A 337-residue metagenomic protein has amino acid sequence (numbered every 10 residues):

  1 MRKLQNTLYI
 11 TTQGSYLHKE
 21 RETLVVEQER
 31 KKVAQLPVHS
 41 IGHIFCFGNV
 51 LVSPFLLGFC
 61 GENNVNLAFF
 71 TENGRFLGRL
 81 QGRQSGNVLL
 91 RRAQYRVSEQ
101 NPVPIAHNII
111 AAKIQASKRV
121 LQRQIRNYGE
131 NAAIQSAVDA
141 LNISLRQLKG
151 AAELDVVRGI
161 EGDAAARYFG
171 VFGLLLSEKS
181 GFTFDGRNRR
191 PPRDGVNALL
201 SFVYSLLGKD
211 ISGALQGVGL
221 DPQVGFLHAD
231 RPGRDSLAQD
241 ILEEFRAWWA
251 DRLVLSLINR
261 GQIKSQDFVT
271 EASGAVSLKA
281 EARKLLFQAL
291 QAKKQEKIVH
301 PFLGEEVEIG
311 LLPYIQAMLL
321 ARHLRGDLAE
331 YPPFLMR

Functional and structural regions predicted by a protein language model:
M1-H18, E29, Q35, L77 (+1 more regions): Active-site helix-to-loop segments that bind/position phosphate- or nucleotide-bearing substrates and donors across
L24-V25: Hydrophobic residues embedded in beta-strands of well-ordered beta-sheets
H39-V52: Extracellular/luminal Protease-associated
I44-F47, V65-T71: Short hydrophobic alpha-helical runs that function as membrane-insertion/retention elements
L51-V52, L57-F59: Compact, well-ordered interaction domains used in eukaryotic information-processing assemblies
S53, G74-R79: Short gly/pro/ser/thr-enriched loop/turn and capping motifs at secondary-structure boundaries
G58-F59, Q81-Q84: Glycine-rich loop at the start of a catalytic domain that most often binds anionic cofactors/ligands
